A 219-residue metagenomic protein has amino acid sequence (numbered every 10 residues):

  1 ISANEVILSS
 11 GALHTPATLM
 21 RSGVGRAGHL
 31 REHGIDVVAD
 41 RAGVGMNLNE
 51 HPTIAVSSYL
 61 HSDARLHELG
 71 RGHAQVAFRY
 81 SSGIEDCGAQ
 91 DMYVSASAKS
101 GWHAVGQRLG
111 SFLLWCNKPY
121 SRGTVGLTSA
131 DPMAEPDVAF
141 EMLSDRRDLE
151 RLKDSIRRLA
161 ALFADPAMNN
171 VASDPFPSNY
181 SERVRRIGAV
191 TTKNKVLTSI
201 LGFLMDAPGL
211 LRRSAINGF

Functional and structural regions predicted by a protein language model:
I1-G70, T128-A130: Glycine-rich loop(s) and the adjacent beta-strand/alpha-helix scaffold that form part
A27-H29, H33-D36, K153-M168: Internal hydrophobic alpha-helix adjacent to the cofactor/substrate pocket in enzyme cavities
T53-F163, P177-F219: FAD cofactor-binding and catalytic pocket of flavoenzymes
M168-Y180: Short, glycine/acidic-rich hinge or "gate" loops at secondary-structure transitions that mediate conformational
